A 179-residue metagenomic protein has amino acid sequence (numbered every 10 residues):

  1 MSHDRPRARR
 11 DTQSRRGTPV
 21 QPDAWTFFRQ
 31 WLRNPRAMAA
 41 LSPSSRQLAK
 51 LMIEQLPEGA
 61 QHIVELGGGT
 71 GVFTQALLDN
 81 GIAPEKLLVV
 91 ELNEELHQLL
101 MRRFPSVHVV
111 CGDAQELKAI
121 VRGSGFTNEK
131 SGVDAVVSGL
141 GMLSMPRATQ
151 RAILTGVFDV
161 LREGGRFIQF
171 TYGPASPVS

Functional and structural regions predicted by a protein language model:
P22-E58: Class I SAM-dependent methyltransferase Rossmann-like catalytic core, especially the SAM/SAH-binding loop
A60-G69: Conserved class I S-adenosyl-L-methionine
T70-I82: Conserved SAM-binding loop of SAM-dependent methyltransferases across substrates and taxa, primarily the Class I
N93, D113: Conserved SAM/SAH-binding beta-strand->alpha-helix loop
L100-M101: Conserved SAM-binding loop
V133-A148: A short SAM/SAH-binding and catalytic strip from SAM-dependent methyltransferases
R151-E163: A short glycine-rich, Lys/Arg-flanked "PGG" loop and its adjoining helix->strand segment in the class I
G164-Y172: Conserved beta-strand signature within the Rossmann-like core of class I S-adenosyl-L-methionine
